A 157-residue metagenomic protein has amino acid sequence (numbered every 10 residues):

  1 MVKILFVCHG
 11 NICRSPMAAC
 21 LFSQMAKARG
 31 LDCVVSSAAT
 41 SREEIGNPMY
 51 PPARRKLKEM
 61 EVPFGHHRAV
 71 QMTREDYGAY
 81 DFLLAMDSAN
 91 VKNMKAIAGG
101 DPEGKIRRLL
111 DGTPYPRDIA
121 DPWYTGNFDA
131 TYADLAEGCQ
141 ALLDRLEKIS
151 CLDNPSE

Functional and structural regions predicted by a protein language model:
M1-A79, D144-E157: Conserved active-site segments centered on acidic
S15, D87-S88: Helix N-cap/beta->alpha junction signal
F82, S88-E157: Phosphate-binding/catalytic loops
